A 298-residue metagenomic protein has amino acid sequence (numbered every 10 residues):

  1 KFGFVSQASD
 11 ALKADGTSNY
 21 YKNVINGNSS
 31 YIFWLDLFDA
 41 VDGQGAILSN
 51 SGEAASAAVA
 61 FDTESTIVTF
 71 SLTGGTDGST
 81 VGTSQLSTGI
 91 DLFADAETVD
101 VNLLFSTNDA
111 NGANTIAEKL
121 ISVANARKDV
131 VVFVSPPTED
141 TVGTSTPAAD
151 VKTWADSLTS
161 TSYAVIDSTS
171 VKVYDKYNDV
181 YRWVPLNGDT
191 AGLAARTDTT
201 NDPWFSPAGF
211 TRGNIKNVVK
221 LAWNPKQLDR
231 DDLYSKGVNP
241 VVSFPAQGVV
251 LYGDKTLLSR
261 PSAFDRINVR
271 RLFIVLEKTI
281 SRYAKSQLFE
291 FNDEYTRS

Functional and structural regions predicted by a protein language model:
G3-L48, G52-S298: Structured, hydrophobic secondary-structure cores that serve as assembly/anchoring elements
